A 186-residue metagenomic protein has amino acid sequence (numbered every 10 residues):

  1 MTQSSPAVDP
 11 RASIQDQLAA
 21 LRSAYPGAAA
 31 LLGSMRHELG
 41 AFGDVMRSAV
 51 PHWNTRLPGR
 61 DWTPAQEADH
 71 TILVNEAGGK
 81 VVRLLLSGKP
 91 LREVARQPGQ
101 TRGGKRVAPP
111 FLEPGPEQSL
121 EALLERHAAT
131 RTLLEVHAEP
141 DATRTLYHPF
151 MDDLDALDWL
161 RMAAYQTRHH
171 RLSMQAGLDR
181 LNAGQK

Functional and structural regions predicted by a protein language model:
T2-A29, A77-E125, T143-R144, N182-K186: Short, helix-capping/interhelical loops that line the mouth of catalytic, cofactor-, or ligand-binding pockets
P6, M35, A129-T130, A156: Terminal low-complexity, poorly structured segments
D9, W53-G99, P140-K186: Short, contiguous alpha-helical
P10-I14, E38-V45, V74, R126 (+3 more regions): Amphipathic, well-ordered alpha-helical segments in soluble domains
Q17, A24-T63: Charge-rich, low-complexity N-terminal segments
G33-R36, G40, D69-E76, E121-L124 (+3 more regions): Generic structural signal for well-ordered, non-transmembrane alpha-helical segments in soluble/cytosolic regions
S34, V45, L85, A122 (+3 more regions): Residues that form generic nucleotide/phosphate-binding pockets
